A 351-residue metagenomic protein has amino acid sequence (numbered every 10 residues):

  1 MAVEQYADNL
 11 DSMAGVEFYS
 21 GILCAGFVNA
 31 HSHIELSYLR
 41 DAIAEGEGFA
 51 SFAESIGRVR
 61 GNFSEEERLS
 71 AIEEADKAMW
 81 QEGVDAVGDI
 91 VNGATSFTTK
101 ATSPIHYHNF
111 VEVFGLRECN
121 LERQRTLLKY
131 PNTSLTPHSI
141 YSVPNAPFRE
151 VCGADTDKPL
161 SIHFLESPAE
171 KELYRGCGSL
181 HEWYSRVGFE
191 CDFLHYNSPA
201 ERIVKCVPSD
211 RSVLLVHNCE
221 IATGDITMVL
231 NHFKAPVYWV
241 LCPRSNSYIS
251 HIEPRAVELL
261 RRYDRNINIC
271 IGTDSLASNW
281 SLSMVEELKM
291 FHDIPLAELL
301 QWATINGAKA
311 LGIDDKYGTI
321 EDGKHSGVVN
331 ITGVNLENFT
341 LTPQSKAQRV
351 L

Functional and structural regions predicted by a protein language model:
M1-C24: Histidine-rich, glycine-flanked metal-binding segment
I22-L23, Y38-S103, Q124-Y130: Alpha-helical scaffold segments that flank or form the walls of functional sites
A25-S37, P159-P168: Histidine-centered catalytic micro-motifs
V28, A53, D85-A86, H106-H108 (+5 more regions): Structural preference for beta-strand elements that scaffold enzyme active sites
H33, N92-G93, F110-L116, H138-I140 (+4 more regions): Active-site beta-loop-alpha junctions enriched in small/polar residues
S37-S70, H108, P168-R211: Active-site gating loops and adjacent loop-to-helix segments of metal-dependent hydrolytic enzymes
T136-C152, L215-E220, S247-S250: Active-site glycine- and acidic-residue-rich loops that bind and position anionic ligands or nucleotide-like cofactors
H181-E182, K205-S209, I252-G333: His/Asp/Glu-enriched, well-ordered alpha-helical/loop segment that forms or immediately abuts the divalent-metal
